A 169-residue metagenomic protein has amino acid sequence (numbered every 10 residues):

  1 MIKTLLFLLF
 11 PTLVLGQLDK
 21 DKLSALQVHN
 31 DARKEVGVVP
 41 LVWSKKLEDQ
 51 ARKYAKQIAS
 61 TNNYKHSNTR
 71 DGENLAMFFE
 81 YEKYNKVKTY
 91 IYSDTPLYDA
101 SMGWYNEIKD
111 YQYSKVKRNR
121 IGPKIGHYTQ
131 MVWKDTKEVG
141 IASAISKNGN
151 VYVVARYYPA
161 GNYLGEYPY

Functional and structural regions predicted by a protein language model:
K3-L13: Sec-dependent N-terminal signal peptides
Q17-G72: Short, well-ordered surface patches within globular domains
N30, R52-A55, A76, S101-Y105 (+1 more regions): Non-transmembrane alpha-helical segments in soluble domains of secreted/periplasmic/extracellular proteins
K45-L47, N68, F79, V132-T136: Solvent-exposed, flexible loop/coil residues
A55-P96: Short, surface-exposed glycine/acidic/tryptophan-bearing loops
Y84-Y169: Disulfide-stabilized extracellular recognition modules
